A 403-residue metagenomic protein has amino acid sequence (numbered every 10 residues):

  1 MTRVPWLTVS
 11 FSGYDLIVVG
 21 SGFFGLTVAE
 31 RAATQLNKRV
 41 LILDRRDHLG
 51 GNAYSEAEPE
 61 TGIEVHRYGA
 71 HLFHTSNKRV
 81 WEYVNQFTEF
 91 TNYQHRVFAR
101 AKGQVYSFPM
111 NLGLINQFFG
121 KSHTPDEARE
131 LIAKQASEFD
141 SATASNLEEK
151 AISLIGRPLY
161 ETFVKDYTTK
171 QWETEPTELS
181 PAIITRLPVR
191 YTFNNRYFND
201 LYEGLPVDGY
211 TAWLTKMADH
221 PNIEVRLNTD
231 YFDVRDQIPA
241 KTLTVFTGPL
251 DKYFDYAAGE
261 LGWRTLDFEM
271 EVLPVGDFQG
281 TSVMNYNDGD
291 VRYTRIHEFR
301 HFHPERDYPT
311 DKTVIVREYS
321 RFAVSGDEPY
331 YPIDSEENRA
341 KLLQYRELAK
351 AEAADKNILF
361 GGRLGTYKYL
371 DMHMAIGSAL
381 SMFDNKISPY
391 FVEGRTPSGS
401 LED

Functional and structural regions predicted by a protein language model:
T2-S12: A short, basic/flexible loop-to-alpha-helix module at the beginning of a structural domain
S10-F24, L41: Beta1/beta-strand and adjacent pyrophosphate-binding region of the FAD-binding site in flavoprotein oxidoreductases
T27: Short alpha-helical segment within the catalytic ATP-binding CA
E30-P59: Glycine-rich FAD pyrophosphate-binding loop
Q35, T229-A354: Mid-domain catalytic core of redox enzymes that form a hydrophobic substrate pocket/lid adjacent to a catalytic redox
E60-S137: Dinucleotide-binding Rossmann-like beta1-alpha1 core, especially the glycine-rich loop that anchors the ADP
K102-L243, T247, K252-F254: Active-site/ligand-binding neighborhood in enzyme catalytic cores
E328-D403: C-terminal catalytic lobe of FAD-dependent flavoproteins
